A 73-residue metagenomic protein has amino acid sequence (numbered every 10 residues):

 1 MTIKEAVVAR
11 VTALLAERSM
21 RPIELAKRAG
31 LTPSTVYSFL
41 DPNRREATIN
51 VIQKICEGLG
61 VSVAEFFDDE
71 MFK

Functional and structural regions predicted by a protein language model:
M1-M20: A short, Lys/Arg-rich alpha-helix, primarily the initiator
T12, I23, Q53, A64: Residues within the helices of the helix-turn-helix
L15, A26, C56: The alpha-helix within a helix-turn-helix
S19-S38: Short alpha-helical DNA-recognition segment
T35, E46, E65: Residues in the helix-turn-helix
L40, V51, F67: DNA major-groove recognition helix of helix-turn-helix
N43-K54: Short, basic-rich loop-to-helix N-cap that marks the start of a DNA-contacting helix
G60-K73: Short C-terminal boundary/hinge segments that cap the last helix of small helical domains
